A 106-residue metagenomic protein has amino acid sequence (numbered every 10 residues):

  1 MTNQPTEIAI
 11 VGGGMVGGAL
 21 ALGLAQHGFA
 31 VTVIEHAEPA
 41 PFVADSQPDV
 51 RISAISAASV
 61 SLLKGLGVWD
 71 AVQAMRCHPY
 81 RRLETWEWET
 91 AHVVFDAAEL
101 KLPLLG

Functional and structural regions predicted by a protein language model:
N3, P41-F42, L62: Generic signal for short, ordered secondary-structure residues within or immediately flanking folded domains
N3-P5, M75-G106: Conserved N-terminal helical subregion
N3-V33: N-terminal Rossmann-like FAD-binding beta1-loop-alpha1 element of flavoenzymes
G12-G17, I52, G67, G106: Glycine-centered flexibility sites
L20, V43, F95: Short glycine-/acidic-enriched loop or helix-start segments at secondary-structure transitions that form or flank
A25-V50: Glycine-rich FAD pyrophosphate-binding loop
S46-R51, L100-L104: Short glycine-enriched, charge-decorated loop/helix-capping segments at active-site entrances that position
Q47-W88: N-terminal FAD cofactor-binding segment of flavoenzymes
